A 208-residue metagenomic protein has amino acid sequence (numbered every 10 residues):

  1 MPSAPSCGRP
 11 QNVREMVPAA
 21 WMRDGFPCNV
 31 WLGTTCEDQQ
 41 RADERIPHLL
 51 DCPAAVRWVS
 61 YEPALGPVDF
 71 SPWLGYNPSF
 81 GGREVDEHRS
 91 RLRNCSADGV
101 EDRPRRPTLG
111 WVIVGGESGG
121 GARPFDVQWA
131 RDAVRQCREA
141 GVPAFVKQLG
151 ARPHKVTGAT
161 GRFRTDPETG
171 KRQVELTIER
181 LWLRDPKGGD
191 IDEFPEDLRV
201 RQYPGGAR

Functional and structural regions predicted by a protein language model:
M1-L74, P78-E87, A97, L109-F125: Core AdoMet radical
P18, S71-R208: Auxiliary Fe-S-binding modules of radical SAM enzymes
